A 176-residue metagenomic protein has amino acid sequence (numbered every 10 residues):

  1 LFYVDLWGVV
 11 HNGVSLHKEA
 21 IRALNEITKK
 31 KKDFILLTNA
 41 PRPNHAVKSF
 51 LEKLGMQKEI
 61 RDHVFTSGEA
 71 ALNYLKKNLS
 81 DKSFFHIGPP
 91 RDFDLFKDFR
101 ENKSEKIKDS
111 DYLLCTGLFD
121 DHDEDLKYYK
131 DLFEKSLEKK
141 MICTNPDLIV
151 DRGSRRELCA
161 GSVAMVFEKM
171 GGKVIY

Functional and structural regions predicted by a protein language model:
L1-Y176: HAD-like aspartate-dependent phosphatase fold
